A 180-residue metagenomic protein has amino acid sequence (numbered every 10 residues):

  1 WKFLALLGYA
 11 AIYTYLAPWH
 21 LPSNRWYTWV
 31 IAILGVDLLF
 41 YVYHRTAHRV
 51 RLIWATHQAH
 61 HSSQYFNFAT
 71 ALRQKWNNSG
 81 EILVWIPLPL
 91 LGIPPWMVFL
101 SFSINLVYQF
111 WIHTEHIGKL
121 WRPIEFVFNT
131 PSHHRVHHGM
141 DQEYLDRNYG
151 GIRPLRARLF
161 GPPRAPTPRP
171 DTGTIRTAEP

Functional and structural regions predicted by a protein language model:
W1-K2, P22-R176: Membrane-embedded catalytic scaffold of the fatty acid hydroxylase/desaturase
L6-V30: Juxtamembrane/interfacial segments at transmembrane-helix boundaries in multi-pass membrane proteins
E179-P180: Charged, amphipathic alpha-helical linkers/stalks
